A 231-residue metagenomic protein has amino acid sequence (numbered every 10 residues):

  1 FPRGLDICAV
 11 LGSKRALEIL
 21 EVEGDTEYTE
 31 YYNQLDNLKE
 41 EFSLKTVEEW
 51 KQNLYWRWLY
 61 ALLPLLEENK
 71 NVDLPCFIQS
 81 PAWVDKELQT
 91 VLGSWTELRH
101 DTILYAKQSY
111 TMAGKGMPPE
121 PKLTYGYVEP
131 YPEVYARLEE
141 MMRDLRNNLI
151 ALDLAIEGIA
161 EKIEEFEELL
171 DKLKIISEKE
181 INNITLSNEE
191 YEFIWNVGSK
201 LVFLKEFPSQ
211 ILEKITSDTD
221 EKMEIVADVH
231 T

Functional and structural regions predicted by a protein language model:
F1-T231: Polar/charged low-complexity regulatory segments
